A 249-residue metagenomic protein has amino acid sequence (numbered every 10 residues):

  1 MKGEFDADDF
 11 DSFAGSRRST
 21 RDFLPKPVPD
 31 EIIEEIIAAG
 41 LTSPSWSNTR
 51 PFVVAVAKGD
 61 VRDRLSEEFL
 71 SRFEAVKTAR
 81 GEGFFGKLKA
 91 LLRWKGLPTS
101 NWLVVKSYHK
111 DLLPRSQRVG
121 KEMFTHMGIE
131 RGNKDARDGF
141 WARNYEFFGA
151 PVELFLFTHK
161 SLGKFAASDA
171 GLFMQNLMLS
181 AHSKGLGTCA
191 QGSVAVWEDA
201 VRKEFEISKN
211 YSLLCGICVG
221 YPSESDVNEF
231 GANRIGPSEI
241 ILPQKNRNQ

Functional and structural regions predicted by a protein language model:
M1-Q249: Acidic, surface-exposed loops and disordered segments
